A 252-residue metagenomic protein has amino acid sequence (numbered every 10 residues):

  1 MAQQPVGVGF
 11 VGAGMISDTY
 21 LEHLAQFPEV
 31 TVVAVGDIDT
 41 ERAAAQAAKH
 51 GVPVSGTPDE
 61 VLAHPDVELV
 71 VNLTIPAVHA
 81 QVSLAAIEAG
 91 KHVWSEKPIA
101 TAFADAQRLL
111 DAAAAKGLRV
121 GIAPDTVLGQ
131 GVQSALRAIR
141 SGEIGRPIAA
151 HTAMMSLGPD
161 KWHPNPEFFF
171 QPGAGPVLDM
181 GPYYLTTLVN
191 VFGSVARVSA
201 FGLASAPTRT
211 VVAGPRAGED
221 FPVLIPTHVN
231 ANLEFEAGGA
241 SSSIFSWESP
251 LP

Functional and structural regions predicted by a protein language model:
M1-H50: N-terminal Rossmann-like dinucleotide-binding module
Y20, V52-A112: Beta-loop-alpha module in the N-terminal Rossmann-like domain of NAD(P)-dependent dehydrogenases, especially those
V30-V32, V67, P147, V195: Core-facing hydrophobic residues within beta-strands of well-ordered domains
G56, W94-S95, T101, V120-I122 (+2 more regions): Hydrophobic residues in well-ordered beta-strands that form the structural core
R108-D125, I144-A150: Rossmann-fold dehydrogenase core element
T126-P222: Predominantly a Rossmann-like dinucleotide-binding segment in NAD(P)-dependent oxidoreductases
F221-P226, A237-P252: NAD(P)-dinucleotide binding in Rossmann-like oxidoreductases
